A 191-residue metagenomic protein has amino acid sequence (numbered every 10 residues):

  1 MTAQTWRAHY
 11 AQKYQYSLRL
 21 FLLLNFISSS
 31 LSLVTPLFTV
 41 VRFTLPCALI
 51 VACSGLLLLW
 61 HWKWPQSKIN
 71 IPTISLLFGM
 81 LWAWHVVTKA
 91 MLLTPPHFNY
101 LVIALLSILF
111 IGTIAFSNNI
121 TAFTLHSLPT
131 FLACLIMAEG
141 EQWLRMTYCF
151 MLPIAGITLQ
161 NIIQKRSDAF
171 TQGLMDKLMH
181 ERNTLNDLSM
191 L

Functional and structural regions predicted by a protein language model:
M1-Y10: Short, Lys/Arg-rich, polar N-terminal cytosolic tail immediately upstream of the first transmembrane signal-anchor
Y16-L23, S117-T124: Select subsegments of transmembrane alpha-helices in polytopic membrane proteins, especially boundary-proximal
L20-F110, P129-F131: Hydrophobic transmembrane alpha-helices and their membrane-interface boundaries in multi-pass, membrane-anchored
L37-R42, P95, A115-A122, M137-R145: Transmembrane helix interruption/hinge and helix-loop junction motifs
L77-F78, I120-L135, F150: Central hydrophobic cores of alpha-helical transmembrane segments in multi-pass integral membrane proteins
I108-I120, I154-K165: Short helix-perturbing small/polar motifs within transmembrane alpha-helices
C149-R182: Juxtamembrane or sensor-core-proximal signal-transducing alpha helices that couple sensory domains to cytosolic
N183-L191: PAS/LOV and related PAS-like sensory modules
